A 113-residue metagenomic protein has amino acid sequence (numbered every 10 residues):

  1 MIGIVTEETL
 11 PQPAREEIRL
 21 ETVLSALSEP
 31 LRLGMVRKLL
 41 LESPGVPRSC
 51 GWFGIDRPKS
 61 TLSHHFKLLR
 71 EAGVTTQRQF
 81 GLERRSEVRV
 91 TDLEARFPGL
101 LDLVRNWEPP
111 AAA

Functional and structural regions predicted by a protein language model:
I2-E21, R37-E42, Q79, R89-A113: Amphipathic alpha-helical dimerization/coiled-coil segments that flank or bridge DNA-binding/regulatory modules
T22-P58, F80-A95: N-terminal helix-turn-helix DNA-binding core of bacterial DNA-binding proteins
G51-V74: Canonical helix-turn-helix DNA-binding module
G73-T76, L82: Short, Lys/Arg-enriched C-terminal cap helix and immediately downstream tail that follows
